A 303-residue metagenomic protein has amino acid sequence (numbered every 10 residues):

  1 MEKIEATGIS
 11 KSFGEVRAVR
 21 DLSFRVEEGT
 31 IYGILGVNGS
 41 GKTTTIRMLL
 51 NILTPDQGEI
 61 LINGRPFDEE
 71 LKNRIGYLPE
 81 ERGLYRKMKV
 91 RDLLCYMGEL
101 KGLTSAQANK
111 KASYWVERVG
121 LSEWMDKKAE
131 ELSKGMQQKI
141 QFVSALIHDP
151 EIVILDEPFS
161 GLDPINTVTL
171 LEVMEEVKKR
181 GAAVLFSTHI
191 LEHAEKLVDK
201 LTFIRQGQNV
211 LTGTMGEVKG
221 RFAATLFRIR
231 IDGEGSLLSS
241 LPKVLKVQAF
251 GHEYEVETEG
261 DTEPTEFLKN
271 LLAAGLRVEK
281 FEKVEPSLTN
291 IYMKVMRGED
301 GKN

Functional and structural regions predicted by a protein language model:
E2-A6, K11-R205, L211: ABC transporter nucleotide-binding domains
I62, M174, F222, V295-M296: Hydrophobic aliphatic residues
D68, S105, M215, G235 (+1 more regions): Residues at or immediately preceding the N-termini of alpha-helices
L94, N109, V116, V168 (+4 more regions): Generic structural signal for individual residues within well-ordered alpha-helical segments across diverse proteins
E172-T258: ABC transporter nucleotide-binding domain
A224-G298: Short, charged/small-residue-rich alpha-helical element at the C-terminal edge of ABC transporter nucleotide-binding
E299-N303: Short, charged, intrinsically disordered terminal tails
